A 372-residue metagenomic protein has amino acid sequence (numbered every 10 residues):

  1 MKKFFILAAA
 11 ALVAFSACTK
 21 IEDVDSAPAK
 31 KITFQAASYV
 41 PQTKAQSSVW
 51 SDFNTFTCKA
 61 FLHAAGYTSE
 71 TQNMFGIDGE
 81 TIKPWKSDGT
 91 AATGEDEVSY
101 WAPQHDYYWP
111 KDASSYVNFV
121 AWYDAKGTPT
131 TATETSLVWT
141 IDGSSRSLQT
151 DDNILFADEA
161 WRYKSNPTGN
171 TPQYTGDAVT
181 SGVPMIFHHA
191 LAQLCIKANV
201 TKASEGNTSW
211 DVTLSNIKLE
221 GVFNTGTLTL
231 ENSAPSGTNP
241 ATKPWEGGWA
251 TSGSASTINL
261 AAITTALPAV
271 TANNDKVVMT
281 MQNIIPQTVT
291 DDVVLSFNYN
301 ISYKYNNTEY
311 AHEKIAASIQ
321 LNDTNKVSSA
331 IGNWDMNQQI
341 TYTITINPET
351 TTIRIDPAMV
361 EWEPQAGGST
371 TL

Functional and structural regions predicted by a protein language model:
M1-F4, T19: Positively charged n-region of N-terminal signal peptides that target proteins for export
K2, D25-T33, V183-M185, H189 (+4 more regions): Extracellular/surface-associated beta-sandwich interaction domains
F5, V278-T280: Residue-level detector of intrinsically disordered terminal segments
F5-V13: Sec-dependent N-terminal signal peptides
F15-A17: C-terminal motif of bacterial Sec signal peptides marking the signal peptidase cleavage site
V24-G221, A255-A272, V278, T288 (+3 more regions): Short, low-hydrophobicity acidic/polar segments
N283-V289: Long, low-complexity, repeat-rich, intrinsically disordered, solvent-exposed domains used in surface/appendage assembly
